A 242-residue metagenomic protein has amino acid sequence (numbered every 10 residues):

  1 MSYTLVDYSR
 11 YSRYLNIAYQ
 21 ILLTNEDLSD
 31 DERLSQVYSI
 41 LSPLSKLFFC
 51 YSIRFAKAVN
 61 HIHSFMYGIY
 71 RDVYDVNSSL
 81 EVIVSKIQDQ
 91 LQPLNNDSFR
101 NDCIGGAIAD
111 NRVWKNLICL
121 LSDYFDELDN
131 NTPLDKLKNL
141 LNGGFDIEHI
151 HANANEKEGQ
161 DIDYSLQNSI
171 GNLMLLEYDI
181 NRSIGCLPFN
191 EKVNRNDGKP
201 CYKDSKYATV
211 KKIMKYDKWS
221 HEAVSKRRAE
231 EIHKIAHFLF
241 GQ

Functional and structural regions predicted by a protein language model:
M1-L120: A cross-family structural signal marking well-folded subdomains
R13, Q20, H151, R182 (+1 more regions): Functionally constrained cores in energy, signaling, and assembly domains
D27-F49, I53-K57, H61-S64, D89-N95 (+1 more regions): C-terminal, well-folded lobe of enzymatic/effector domains
D75-D217, L239: Betabetaalpha-Me/HNH-type nuclease active-site subdomain
